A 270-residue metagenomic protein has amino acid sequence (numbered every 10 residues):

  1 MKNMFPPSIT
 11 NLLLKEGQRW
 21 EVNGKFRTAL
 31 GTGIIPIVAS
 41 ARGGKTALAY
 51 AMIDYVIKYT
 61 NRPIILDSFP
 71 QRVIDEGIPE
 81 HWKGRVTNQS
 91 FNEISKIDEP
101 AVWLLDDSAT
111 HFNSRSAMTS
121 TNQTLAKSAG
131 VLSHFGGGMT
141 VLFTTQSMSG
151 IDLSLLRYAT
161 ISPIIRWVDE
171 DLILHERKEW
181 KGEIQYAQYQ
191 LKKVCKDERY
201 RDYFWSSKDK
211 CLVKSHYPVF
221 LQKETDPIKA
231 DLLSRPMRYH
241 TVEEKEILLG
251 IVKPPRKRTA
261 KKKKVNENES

Functional and structural regions predicted by a protein language model:
M1-K15, I161-P163, G182-S270: Conserved P-loop NTPase motor module
N11-A29: Pre-Walker A adenine-sensing motif
A29-I35: Pre-Walker A (Motif I) flank of P-loop NTPase domains
I35-D54, P70, T87-E179: Conserved P-loop NTPase motor cores
T46, I74, K214: Short, solvent-exposed loop/turn elements at domain surfaces
Y55-P63: Post-Walker A helix-loop "phosphate-sensing" segment adjacent to the P-loop in P-loop NTPases
I65-P79: AAA+/P-loop NTPase substrate/partner-engagement loops
D75-F91: Active-site regions of enzymes building and remodeling cell-envelope glycoconjugates
